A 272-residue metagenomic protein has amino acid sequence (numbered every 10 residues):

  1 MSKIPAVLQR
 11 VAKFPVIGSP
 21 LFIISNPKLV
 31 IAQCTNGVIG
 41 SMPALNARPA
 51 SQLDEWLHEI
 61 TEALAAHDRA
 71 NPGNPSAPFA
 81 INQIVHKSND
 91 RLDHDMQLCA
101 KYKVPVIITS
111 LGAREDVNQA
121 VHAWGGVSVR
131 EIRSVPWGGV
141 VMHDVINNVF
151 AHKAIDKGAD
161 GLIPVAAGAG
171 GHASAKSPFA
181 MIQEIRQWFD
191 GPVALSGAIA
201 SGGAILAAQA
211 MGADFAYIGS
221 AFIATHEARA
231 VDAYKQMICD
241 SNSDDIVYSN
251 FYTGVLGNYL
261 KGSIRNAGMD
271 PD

Functional and structural regions predicted by a protein language model:
S2-P192: Active-site entrance/lid segments in N-terminal catalytic domains of soluble metabolic enzymes
K87, G168, A198-I199, A221: Acidic, glycine-rich active-site loops and adjacent beta-strand->loop/helix elements that engage anionic groups
P178-A194, A200-D272: Conserved active-site-proximal phosphate/metal-binding subdomains
